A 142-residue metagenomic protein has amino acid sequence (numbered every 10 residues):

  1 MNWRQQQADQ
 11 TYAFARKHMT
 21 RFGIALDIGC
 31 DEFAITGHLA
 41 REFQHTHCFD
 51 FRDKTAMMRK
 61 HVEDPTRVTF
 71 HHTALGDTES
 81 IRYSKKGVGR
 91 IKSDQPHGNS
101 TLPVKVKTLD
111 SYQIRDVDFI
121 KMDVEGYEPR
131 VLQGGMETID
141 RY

Functional and structural regions predicted by a protein language model:
M1-Y142: Phosphate/nucleotide-binding beta-alpha loop and adjacent structural elements of enzyme active sites
